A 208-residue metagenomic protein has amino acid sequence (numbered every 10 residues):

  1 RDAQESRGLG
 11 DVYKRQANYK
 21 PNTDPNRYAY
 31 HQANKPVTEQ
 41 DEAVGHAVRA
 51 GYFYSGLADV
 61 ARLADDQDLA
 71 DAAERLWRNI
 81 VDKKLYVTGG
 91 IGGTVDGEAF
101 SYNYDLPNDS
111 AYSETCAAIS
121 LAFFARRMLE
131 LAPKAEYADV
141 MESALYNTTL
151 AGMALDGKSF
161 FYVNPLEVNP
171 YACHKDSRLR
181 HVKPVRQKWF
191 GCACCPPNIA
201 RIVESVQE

Functional and structural regions predicted by a protein language model:
R1, A33-R78, E98-E208: Aromatic (Trp/Tyr) and acidic
D2-Y13: Single conserved hydrophobic/aromatic residue that forms the stacking wall/gate of nucleotide- or nucleobase-binding
G8-G10, G89-G92, G157: Glycine-centered flexibility motif
K14-K20: Acidic/polar low-complexity surface segments
T23-D24: Active-site-proximal, well-structured secondary-structure segments within enzyme catalytic domains
R27-Y30, L85-N103: Flexible glycine/proline-rich, aromatic-decorated loop/lid segments
N79, K83: P-loop NTPase catalytic nucleotide-binding module
